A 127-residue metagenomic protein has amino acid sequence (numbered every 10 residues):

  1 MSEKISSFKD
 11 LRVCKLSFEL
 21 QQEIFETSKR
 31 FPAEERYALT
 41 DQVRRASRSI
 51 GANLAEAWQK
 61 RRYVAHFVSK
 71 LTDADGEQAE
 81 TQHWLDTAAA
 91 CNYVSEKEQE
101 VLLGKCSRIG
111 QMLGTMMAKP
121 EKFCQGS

Functional and structural regions predicted by a protein language model:
M1-S127: Amphipathic alpha-helical assembly/interaction segments
